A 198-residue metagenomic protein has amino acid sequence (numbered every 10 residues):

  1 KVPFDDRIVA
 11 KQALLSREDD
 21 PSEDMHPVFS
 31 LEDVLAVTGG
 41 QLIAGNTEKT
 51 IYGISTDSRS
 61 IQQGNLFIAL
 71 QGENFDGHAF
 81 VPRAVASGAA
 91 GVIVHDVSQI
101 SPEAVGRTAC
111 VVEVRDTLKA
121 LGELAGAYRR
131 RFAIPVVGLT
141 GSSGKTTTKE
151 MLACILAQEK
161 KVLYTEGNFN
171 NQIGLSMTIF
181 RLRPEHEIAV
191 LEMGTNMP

Functional and structural regions predicted by a protein language model:
K1-E123: N-terminal leader/targeting and accessory segments in enzymes
K119-P198: Phosphate-binding loop of NTP-binding sites
